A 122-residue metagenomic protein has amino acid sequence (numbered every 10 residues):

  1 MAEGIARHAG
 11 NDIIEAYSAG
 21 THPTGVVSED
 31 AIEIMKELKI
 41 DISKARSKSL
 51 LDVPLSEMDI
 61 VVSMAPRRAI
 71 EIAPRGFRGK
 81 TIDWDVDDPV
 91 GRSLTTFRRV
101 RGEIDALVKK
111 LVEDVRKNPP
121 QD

Functional and structural regions predicted by a protein language model:
M1-L51: Conserved active-site segments centered on acidic
A9, I13, K36-I40, D59 (+3 more regions): A generic structural signal for ordered alpha-helices
N11, S28, A65, D105-A106: Short, structured coil/loop segments at alpha-helix boundaries
I32, S47, L55-M58, R78 (+2 more regions): Short capping/connector residues at structural and topological boundaries
A45, L50-G76, D83: Mid-chain, well-packed structural core segment of small domains
R67-D122: Phosphate-binding/catalytic loops
